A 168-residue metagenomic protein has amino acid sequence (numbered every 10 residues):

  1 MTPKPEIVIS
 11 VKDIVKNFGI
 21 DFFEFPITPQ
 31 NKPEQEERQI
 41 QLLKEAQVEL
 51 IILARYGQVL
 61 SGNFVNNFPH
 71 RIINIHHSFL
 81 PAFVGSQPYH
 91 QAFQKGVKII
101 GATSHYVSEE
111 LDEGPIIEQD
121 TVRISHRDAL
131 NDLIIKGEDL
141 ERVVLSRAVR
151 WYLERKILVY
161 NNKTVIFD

Functional and structural regions predicted by a protein language model:
M1-D168: One-carbon transfer enzymes
